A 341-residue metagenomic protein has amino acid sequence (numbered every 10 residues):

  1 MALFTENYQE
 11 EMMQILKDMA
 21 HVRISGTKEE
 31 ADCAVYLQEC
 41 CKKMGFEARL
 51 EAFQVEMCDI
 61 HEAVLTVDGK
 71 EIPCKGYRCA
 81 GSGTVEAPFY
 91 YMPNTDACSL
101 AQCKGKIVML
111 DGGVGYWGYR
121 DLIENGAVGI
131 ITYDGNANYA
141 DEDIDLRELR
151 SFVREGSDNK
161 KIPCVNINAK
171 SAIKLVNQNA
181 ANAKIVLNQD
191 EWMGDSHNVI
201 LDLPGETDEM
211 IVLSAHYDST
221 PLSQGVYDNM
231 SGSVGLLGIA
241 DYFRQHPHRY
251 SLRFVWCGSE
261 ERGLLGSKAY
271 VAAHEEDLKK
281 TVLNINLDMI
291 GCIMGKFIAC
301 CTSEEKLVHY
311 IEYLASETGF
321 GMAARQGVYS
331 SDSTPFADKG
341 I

Functional and structural regions predicted by a protein language model:
M1-E6, A20-K28, E47, G76 (+6 more regions): Second-shell loop/turn segments in exported
A2, E6-E10, Q14-I107, W117: Noncatalytic luminal/extracellular "stalk/propeptide" segments of secretory-pathway proteins
Y8-I15, C33, L37-C40, G118 (+6 more regions): Stable alpha-helical elements in mature extracytoplasmic
C41-K42, G112-G113, I123, T132 (+2 more regions): Alpha-helical metal-binding/catalytic segments enriched in His/Glu/Asp
L50, I107-L110, G129-T132, C164-N166 (+4 more regions): Structural recognition of the beta-strand scaffold that forms the well-ordered cores of secreted hydrolase catalytic
D68-A97, L146-V226, D241-Q245, R249-S251: Soluble metallo-hydrolase cores and metallopeptidase-like ectodomains found primarily in the secretory/periplasmic
Q102-K106, G112, A180-N182: A glycine-biased structural micro-motif
D208, P221, C257-I341: Metal-dependent peptidase/peptidase-like ectodomains
